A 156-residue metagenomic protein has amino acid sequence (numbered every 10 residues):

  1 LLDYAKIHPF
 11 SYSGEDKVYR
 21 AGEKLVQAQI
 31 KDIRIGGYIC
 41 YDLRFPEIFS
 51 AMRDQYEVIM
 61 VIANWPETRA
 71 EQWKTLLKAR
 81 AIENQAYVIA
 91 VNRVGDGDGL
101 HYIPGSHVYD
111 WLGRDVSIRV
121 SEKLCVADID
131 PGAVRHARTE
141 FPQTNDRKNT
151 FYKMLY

Functional and structural regions predicted by a protein language model:
L1, P9, Q27, R93-Y156: C-terminal beta-strand edge segments of enzyme domains
L1-D54, T68-T75, H136-Q143, K153: Active-site catalytic loop in hydrolytic enzyme cores
R44-C125: CN hydrolase (nitrilase-like) catalytic-core segments centered on the catalytic cysteine and neighboring Lys/Glu
